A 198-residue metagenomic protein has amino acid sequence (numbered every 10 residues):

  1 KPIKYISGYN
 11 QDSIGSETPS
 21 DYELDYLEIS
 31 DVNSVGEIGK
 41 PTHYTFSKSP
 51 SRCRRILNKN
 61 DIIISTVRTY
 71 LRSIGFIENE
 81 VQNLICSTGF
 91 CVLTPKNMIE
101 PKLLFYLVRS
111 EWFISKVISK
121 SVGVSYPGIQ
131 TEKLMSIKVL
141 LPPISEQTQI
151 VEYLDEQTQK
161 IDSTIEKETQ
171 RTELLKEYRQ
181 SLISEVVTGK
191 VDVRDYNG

Functional and structural regions predicted by a protein language model:
K1-S16, S136, L140-I144, T148 (+1 more regions): Non-catalytic DNA-recognition/assembly elements of restriction-modification systems
K4-S16, L27-K59: Sequence-specific dsDNA recognition surfaces
S16-L24, S119-S121: Short coil/turn segments at secondary-structure boundaries
I29, I77, P95, V139-L141: Hydrophobic residues in beta-strands and at strand termini
C53-F113, G123, G128-Q130: A short beta-sheet element
L141-G198: Amphipathic alpha-helical coiled-coil/heptad-repeat segments
